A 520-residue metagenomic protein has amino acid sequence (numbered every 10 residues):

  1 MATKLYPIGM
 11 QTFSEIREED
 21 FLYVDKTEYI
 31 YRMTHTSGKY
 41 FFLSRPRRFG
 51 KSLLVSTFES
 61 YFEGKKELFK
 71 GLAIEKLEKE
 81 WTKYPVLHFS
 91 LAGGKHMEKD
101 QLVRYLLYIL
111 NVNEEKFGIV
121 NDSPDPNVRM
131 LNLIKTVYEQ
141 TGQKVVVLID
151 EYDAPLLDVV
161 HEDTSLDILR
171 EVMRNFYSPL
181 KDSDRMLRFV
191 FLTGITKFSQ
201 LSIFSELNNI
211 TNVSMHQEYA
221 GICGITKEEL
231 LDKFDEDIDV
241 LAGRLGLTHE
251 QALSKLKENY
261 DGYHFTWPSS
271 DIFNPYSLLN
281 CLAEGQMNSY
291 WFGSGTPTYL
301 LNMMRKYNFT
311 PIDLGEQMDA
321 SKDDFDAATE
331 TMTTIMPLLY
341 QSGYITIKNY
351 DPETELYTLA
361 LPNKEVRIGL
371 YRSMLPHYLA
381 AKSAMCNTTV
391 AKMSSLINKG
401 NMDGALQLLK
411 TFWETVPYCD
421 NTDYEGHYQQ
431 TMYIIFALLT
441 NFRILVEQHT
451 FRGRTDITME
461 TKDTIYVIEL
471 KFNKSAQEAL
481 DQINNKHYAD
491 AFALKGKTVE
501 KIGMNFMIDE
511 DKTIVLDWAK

Functional and structural regions predicted by a protein language model:
M1-Y424, T440: Phosphate-binding site recognition
T136-T141, I435-K462: Active-site metal-binding core of divalent-cation-utilizing nuclease and nuclease-like domains
V146, T464-Y466, E500: Structural motif
D167-E171, F472-A489: Mg2+/Mn2+-dependent nuclease catalytic core
F176-S183, P337-I345, T431-A437, Q482-I502: Metal-dependent nuclease catalytic cores in nucleic-acid-processing enzymes, especially RNase H-like/related
M432, T455-F472, K486: Conserved catalytic cores of phosphodiester-cleaving nucleases, focusing on short active-site segments
A491, K495-K520: Domain-level recognition of nuclease-like catalytic cores that cleave nucleotide substrates
